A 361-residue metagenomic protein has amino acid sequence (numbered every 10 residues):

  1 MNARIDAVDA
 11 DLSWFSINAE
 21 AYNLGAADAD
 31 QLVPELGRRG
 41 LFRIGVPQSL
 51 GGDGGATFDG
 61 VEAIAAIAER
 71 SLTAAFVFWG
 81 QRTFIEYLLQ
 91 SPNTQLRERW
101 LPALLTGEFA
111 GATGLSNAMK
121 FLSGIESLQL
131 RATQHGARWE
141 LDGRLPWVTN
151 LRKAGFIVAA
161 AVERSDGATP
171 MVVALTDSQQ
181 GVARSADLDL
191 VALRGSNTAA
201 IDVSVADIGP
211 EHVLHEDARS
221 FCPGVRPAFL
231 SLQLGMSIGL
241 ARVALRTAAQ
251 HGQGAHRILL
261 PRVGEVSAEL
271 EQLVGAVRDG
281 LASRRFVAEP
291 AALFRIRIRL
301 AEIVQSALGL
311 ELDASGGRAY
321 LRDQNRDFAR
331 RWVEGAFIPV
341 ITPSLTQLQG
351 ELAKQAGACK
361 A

Functional and structural regions predicted by a protein language model:
M1, D9-A19: Generic N-terminal amphipathic, Lys/Arg-enriched alpha-helix
S16-L24, Q253, E271-Q305, G309-D323: C-terminal helix-coil-helix/basic helical segment that borders enzyme active sites and/or dimer interfaces and provides
D28-R38, F42-D142, T149: Glycine-rich flavin
W147-V182: A short core secondary-structure module
L188-E271: Glycine-rich beta->alpha junctions and the first turn(s) of the following alpha-helix
P227, L234, L259, F286-E289 (+2 more regions): Amphipathic alpha-helical coiled-coil segments and their boundaries
G239, G264-E271, F294, I298-Q305 (+1 more regions): Generic structural signal for well-ordered, non-transmembrane alpha-helical segments in soluble/cytosolic regions
G317-A361: Glycine-rich phosphate/cofactor-binding loops in nucleotide/flavin-utilizing enzymes
